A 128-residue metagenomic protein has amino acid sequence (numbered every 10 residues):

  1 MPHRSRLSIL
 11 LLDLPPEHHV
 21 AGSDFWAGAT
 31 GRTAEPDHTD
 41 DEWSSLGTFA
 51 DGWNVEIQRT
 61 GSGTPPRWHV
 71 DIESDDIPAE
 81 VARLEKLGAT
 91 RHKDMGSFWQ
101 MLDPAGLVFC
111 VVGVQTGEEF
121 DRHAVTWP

Functional and structural regions predicted by a protein language model:
M1-S23, W68-I72, Q115-P128: N-terminal beta-strand motif that seeds the catalytic metal site of vicinal oxygen chelate
L10, V55-I57, I72, A89: Hydrophobic beta-strand residues in large extracellular and virion-surface proteins
P16, F49, P65, V70-V108: Vicinal oxygen chelate
E17-T33, A79-K86: Amphipathic alpha-helical segments
T30-P66, V108-T116: Conserved short beta-strand elements that form part of the metal-binding/catalytic scaffold of enzyme active sites
T39-D40, S97-F98, E119: Residue-level "edge-of-site" marker
L46, D103-P104, D121, V125: Short Asp/Glu-rich motifs
